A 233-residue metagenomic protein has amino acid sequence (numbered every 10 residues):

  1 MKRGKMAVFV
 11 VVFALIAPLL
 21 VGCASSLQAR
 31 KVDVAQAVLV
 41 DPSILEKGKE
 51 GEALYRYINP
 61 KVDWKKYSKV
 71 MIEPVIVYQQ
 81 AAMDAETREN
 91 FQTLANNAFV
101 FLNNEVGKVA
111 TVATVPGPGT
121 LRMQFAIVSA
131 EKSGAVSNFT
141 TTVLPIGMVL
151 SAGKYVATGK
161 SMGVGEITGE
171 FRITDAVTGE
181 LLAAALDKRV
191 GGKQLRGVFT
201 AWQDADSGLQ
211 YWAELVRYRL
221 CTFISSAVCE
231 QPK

Functional and structural regions predicted by a protein language model:
M1-V11: Bacterial N-terminal signal peptides that target proteins for export
L19-G22: C-terminal motif of bacterial Sec signal peptides marking the signal peptidase cleavage site
A24-N59, G159-T168, R172-K233: C-terminal/domain-edge helix-coil "capping" segments
K49-P60, T87-R88, N103-T111, K154-A157 (+1 more regions): N-terminal post-signal-peptidase region of extra-cytosolic proteins
K61-A126: N-terminal segment of the mature soluble domain
V77-Q80, S129-S133, R189-G192: Solvent-exposed loop/turn segments at secondary-structure junctions within structured extracellular/periplasmic domains
A82, S133-A135, T142, L181 (+1 more regions): Short acidic, gly/pro-rich beta-turn/loop elements at beta-sheet edges and active-site/ligand-binding grooves
K108-R172, A176-V177: Surface-exposed short loop/turn segments
